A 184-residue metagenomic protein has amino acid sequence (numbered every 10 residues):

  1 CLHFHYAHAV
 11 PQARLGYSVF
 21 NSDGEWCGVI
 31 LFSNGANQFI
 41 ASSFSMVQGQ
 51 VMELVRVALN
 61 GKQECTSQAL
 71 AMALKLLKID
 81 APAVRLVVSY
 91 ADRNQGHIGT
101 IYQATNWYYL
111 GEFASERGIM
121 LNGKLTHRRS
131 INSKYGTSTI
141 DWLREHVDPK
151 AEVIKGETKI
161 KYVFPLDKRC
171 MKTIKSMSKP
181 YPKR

Functional and structural regions predicted by a protein language model:
C1-Q12: Short amphipathic alpha-helix that is part of the acyltransferase structural core
A13-N34: Conserved beta-hairpin
R14, E157-Y162: Short hydrophobic/aromatic beta-strand or adjacent loop that forms the aromatic wall/cage of a ligand/substrate-binding
S22, S33, V57, P165-D167: Structured loops at beta-to-helix junctions and adjacent beta-edge loops in soluble globular domains
S33-E152: Acyl-donor binding region in acyl/amide transferases
G136-T137, D167-S176: Hydrophobic helices that insert into or interface with lipid environments
E152, E157-K159, C170: C-terminal accessory module of base-excision DNA glycosylases/AP lyases that mediates lesion recognition and DNA
K175-R184: Short, cationic low-complexity segments
